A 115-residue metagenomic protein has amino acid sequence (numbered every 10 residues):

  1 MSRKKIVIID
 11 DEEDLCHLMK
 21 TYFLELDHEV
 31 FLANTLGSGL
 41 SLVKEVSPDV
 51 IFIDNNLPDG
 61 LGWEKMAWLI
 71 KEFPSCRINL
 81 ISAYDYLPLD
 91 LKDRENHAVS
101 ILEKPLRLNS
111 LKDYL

Functional and structural regions predicted by a protein language model:
D10: Conserved acidic carboxylate
E13-F31: Two-component/phosphorelay signaling modules centered on CheY-like receiver
L32-V50: Acidic, metal-coordinating helix/loop segments flanking the phosphotransfer/catalytic sites of two-component signaling
T35, L61-E64: Acidic catalytic/metal-coordinating carboxylates
K44-V46, L69-S75, N96: Conserved phosphotransfer cores of two-component systems
D54: Active-site residues of response regulator receiver
E64, W68, Y84-L102, N109 (+1 more regions): Alpha4 helix (beta4-alpha4-beta5 surface) of REC/receiver domains from two-component response regulators
